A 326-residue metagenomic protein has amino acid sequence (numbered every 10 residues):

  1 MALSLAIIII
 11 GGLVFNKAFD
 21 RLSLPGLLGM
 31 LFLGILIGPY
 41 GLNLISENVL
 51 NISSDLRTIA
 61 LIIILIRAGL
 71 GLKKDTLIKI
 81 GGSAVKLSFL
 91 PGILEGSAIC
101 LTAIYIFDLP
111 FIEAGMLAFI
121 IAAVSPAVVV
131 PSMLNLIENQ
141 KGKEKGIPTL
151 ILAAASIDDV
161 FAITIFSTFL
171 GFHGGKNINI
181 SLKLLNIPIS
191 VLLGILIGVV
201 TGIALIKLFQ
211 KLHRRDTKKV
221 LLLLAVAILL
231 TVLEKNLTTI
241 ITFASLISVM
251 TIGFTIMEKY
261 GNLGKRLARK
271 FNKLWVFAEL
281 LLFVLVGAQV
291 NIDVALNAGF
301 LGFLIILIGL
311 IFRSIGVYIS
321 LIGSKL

Functional and structural regions predicted by a protein language model:
M1-L326: Transmembrane helical cores of multi-pass secondary ion antiporters/exchangers
